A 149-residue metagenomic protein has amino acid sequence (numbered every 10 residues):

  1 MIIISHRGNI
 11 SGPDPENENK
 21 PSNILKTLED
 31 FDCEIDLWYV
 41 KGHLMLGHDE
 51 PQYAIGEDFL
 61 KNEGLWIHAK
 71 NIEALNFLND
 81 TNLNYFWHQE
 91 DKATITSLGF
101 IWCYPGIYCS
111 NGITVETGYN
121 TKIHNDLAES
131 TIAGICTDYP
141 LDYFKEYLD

Functional and structural regions predicted by a protein language model:
M1-D149: Phosphate-group recognition and catalysis centered on beta-loop-alpha active-site segments
